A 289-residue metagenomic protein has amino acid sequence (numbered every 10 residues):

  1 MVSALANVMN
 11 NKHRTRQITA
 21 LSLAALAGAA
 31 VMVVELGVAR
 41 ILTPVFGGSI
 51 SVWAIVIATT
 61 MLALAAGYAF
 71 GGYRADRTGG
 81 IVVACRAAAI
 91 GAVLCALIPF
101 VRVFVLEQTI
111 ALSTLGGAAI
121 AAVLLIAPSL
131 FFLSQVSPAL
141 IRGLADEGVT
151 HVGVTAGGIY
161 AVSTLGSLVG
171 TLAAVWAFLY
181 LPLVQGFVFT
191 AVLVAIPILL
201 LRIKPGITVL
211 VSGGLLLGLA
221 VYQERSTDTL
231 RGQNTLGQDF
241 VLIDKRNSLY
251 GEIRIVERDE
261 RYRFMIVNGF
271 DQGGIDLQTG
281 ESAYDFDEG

Functional and structural regions predicted by a protein language model:
V2-R246, E252-I275, T279: Alpha-helical transmembrane segments of multi-pass membrane proteins
F270, E281-G289: Membrane-embedded segments
